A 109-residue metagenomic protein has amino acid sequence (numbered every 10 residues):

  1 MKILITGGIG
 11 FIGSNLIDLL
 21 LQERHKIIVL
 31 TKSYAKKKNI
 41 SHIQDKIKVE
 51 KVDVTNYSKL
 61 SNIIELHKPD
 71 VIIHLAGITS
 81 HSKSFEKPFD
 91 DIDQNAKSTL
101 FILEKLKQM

Functional and structural regions predicted by a protein language model:
K2, H25-K26, K48, K68-D70: Structural signature of beta-strand start/N-cap positions in the alpha/beta core of ABC transporter nucleotide-binding
I3-E23: N-terminal Rossmann NAD(P)H-binding glycine-rich loop of SDR-like oxidoreductase domains
G10-I12, I40, I72, I102: Generic structural signal for small/hydrophobic residues in well-ordered secondary structure, especially within
N15, L19, K59-N62, V71 (+1 more regions): Alpha-helical elements of Rossmann-like donor-binding domains used by nucleotide-donor carbohydrate transfer enzymes
H25-A35: Conserved glycine-rich Rossmann-like NAD(P)H-binding loop of the short-chain dehydrogenase/reductase
K38-I47: Short, conserved SAM-binding/catalytic segment of Class I S-adenosyl-L-methionine-dependent methyltransferases
K51-Q94: NAD(P)H-binding glycine-rich loop region in Rossmannoid oxidoreductase-like domains and their noncatalytic homologs
H74, L100-M109: Conserved Rossmann-fold NAD(P)-dependent oxidoreductase catalytic core, especially the SDR/UDP-sugar
